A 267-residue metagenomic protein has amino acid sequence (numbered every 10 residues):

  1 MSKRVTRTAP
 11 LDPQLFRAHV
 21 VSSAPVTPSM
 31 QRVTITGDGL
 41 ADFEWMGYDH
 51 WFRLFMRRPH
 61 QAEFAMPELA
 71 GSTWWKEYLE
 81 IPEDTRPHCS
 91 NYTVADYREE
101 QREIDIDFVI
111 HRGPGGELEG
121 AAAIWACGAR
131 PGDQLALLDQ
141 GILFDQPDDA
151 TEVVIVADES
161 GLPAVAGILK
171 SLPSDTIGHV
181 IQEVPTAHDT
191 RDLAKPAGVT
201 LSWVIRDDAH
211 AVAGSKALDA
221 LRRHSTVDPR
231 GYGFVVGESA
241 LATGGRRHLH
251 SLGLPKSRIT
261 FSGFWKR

Functional and structural regions predicted by a protein language model:
M1-R267: Extended, composition-driven regions rather than compact fold-specific motifs
